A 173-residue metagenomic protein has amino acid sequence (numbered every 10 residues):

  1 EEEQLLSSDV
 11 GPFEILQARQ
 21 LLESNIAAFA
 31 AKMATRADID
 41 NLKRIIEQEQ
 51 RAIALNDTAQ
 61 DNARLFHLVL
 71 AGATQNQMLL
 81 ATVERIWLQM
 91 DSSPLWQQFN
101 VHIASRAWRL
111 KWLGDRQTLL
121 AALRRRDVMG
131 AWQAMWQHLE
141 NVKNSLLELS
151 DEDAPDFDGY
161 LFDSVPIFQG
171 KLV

Functional and structural regions predicted by a protein language model:
E1-A28, K32, I167-V173: Short linear motifs at protein or domain termini
Q4-L6, F99-A107: Short helix-coil transition/hinge motifs at the ends and kinks of transmembrane helices, capturing the brief
I15-Q98, D115-R116, A121, G130-N144 (+1 more regions): Conserved amphipathic alpha-helical segments that form helical-bundle/coiled-coil interaction surfaces
R19-Q20, V101-I103, G114, D153 (+1 more regions): Short C-terminal domain-edge/linker segments immediately following a structured domain
A63-L68, I103-L110, A154-L161: Short alpha-helical linear motifs
M129-V173: C-terminal effector-binding regulatory domain of bacterial HTH transcription factors
